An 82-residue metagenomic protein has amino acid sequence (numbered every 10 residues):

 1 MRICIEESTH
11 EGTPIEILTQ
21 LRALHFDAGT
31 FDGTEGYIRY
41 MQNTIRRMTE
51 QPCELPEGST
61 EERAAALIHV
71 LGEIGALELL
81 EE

Functional and structural regions predicted by a protein language model:
M1-E35: N-terminal acidic leader/helix
P14-L18, T34-M41, E61-L67: Short amphipathic alpha-helical segments that mediate assembly, nucleic-acid/protein binding, or membrane association
T19, A23, N43, R47 (+1 more regions): Charged/polar, solvent-exposed surface patches and flexible loops
A23-P56: Acidic, aromatic-enriched beta-alpha/helix-loop junctions
L55-E82: Short, compact, well-ordered microdomains
